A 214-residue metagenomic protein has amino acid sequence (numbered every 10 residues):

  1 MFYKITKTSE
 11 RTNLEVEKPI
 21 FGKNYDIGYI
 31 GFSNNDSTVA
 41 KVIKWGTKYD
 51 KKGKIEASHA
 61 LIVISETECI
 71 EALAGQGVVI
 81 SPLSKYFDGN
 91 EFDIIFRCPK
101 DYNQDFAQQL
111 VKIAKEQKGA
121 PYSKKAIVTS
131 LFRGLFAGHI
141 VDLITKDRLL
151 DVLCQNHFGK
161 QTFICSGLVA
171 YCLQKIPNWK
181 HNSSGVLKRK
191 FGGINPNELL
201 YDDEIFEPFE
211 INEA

Functional and structural regions predicted by a protein language model:
M1-A214: Cysteine-nucleophile amide-bond enzymes
